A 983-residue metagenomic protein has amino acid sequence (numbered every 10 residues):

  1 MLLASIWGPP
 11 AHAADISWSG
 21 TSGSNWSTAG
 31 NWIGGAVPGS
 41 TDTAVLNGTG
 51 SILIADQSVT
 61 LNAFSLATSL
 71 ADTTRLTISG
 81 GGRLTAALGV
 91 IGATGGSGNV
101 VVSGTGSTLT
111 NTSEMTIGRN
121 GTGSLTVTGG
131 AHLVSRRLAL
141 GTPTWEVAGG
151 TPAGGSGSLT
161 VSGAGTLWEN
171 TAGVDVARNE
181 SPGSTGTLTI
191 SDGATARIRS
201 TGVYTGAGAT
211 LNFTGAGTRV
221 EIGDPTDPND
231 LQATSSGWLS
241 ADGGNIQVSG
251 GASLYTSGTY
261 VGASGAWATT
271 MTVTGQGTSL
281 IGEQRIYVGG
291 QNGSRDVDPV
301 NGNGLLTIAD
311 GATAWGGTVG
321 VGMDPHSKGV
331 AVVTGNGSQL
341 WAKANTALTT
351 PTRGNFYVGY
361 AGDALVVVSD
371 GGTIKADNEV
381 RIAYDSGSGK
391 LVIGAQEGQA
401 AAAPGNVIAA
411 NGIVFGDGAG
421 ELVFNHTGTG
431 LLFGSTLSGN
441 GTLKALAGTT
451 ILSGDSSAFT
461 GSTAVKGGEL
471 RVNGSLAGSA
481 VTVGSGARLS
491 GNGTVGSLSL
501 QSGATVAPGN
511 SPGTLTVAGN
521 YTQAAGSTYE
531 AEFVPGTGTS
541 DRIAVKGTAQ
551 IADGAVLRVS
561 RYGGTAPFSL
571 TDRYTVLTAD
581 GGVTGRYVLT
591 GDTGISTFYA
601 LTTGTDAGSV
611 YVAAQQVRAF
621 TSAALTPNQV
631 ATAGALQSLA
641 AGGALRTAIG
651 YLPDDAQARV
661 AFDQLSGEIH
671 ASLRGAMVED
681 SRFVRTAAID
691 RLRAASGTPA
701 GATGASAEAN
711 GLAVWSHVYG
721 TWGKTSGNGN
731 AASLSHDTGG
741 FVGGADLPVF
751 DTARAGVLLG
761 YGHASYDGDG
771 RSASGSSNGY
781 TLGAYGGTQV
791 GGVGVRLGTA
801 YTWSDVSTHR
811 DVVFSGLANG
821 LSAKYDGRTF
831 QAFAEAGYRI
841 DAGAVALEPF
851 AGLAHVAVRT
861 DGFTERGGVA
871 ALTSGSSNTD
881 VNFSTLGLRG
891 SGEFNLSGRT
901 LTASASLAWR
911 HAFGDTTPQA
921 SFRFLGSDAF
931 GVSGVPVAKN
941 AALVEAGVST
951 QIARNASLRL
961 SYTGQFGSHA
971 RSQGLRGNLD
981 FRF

Functional and structural regions predicted by a protein language model:
P9-G95, P512, A518-Q523, V534-G538 (+9 more regions): Solvent-exposed adhesion/ligand-recognition segments of exported proteins
A14-I91, T108-T116, V134-S135, G141 (+14 more regions): Extracellular beta-sheet-rich ligand-binding/adhesion modules
Q57-V59, D72-R83, A87-L88, G106-S113 (+6 more regions): Extracellular, surface-exposed repeat architectures
E180, G302, F415-V483, Q550 (+2 more regions): Extracellular repeat-rich scaffold modules on cell surfaces
T352-F356, Y360, A364, G420-L422 (+6 more regions): Extracellular beta-strand/loop-rich repeat segments of large surface/secreted proteins
G642-A842, A846, R959-F983: Outer membrane beta-barrel translocator domains of Type V secretion systems
D655, N728-D737, Y766-S776, D805-D826 (+2 more regions): Solvent-exposed, glycine/polar-rich loop segments of beta-barrel outer-membrane systems
A755, F830, A857, R866-F983: Outer membrane beta-barrel transmembrane domains
